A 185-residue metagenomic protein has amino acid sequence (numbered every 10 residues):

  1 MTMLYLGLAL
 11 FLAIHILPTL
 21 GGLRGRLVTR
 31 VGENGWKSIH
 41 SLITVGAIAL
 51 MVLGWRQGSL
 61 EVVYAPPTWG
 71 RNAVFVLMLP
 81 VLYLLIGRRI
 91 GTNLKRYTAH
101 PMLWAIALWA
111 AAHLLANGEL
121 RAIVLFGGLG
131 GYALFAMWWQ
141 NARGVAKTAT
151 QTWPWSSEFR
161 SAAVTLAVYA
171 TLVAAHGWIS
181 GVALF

Functional and structural regions predicted by a protein language model:
M1-A99, W104-F185: Membrane-anchoring alpha-helices and their flanking helix-loop junctions
